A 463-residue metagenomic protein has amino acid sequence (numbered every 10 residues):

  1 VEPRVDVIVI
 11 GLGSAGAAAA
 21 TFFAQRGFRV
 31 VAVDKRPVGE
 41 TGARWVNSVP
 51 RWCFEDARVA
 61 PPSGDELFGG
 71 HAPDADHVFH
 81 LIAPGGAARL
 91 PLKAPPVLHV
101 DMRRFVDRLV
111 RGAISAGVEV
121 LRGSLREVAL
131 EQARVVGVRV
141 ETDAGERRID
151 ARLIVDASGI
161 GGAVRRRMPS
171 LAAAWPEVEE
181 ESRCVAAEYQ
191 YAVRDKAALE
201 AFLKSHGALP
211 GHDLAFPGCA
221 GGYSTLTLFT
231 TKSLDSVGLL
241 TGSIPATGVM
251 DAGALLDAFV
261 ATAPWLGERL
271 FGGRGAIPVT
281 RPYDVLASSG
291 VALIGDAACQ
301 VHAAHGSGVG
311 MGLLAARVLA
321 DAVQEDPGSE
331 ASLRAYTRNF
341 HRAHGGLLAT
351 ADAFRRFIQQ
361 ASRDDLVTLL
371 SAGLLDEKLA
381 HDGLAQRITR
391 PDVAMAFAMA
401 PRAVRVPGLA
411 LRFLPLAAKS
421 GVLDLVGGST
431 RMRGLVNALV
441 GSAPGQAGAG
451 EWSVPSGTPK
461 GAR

Functional and structural regions predicted by a protein language model:
E2-A15: Beta1/beta-strand and adjacent pyrophosphate-binding region of the FAD-binding site in flavoprotein oxidoreductases
I8-I10, T21-R44: Glycine-rich FAD pyrophosphate-binding loop
L12, G112-A263: Predominantly flavin-linked oxidoreductase catalytic cores and closely associated redox partners
A32, I154, I294: Generic enzyme active-site microenvironment
R36-H80: N-terminal FAD cofactor-binding segment of flavoenzymes
L92-R111, I244-D251: Short beta-strand to alpha-helix junction loop
L125, G218-A220, S224-T227, G242-T337 (+1 more regions): FAD/FMN-dependent oxidoreductases across multiple families
Q324-R463: C-terminal helical "tail/cap" subdomain of flavin- and related membrane-associated enzymes
